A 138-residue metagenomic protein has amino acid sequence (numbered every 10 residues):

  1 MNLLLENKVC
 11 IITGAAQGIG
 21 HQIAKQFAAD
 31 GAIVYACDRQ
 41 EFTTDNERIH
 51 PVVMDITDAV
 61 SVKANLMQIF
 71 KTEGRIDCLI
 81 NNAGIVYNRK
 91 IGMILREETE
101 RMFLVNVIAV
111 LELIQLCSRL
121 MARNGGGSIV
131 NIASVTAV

Functional and structural regions predicted by a protein language model:
L3-I33: Canonical Rossmann dinucleotide-binding motif of NAD(H)/NADP(H)-dependent dehydrogenases/reductases, specifically
D30-T44: Conserved glycine-rich Rossmann-like NAD(P)H-binding loop of the short-chain dehydrogenase/reductase
M54-A64, R96: The beta1-alpha1 cofactor-binding region of Rossmann-like NAD(H)/NADP(H)-dependent oxidoreductases
A83-Y87: Conserved NAD(P)H cofactor-binding loop of Rossmann-fold oxidoreductase domains
K90-I91, E98-F103: Substrate-binding pocket helix/loop in short-chain dehydrogenase/reductase
I114-Q115: A short, exposed helix-loop element centered on a Lys and neighboring polar residues
S134: Residue(s) in the substrate-gating loop at a strand-loop-helix junction that position the organic substrate next
